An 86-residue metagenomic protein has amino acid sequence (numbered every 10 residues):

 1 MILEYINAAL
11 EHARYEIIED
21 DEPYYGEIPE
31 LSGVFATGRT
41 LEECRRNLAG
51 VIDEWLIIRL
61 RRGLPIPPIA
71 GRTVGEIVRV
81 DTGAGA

Functional and structural regions predicted by a protein language model:
M1-R14, R46-A86: Short, charged, surface-exposed hinge/linker loops at domain edges that act as mobile lids or interdomain connectors
E11, Y24, V34-A36: Structural detector for hydrophobic anchor residues on beta-strands
E16-P29: Short aromatic-glycine-(Arg/Gly/Cys) micro-motifs in beta-strand/loop hairpins
I28-L31, A49: ATP/adenylate-binding site constellation spanning eukaryotic-like Ser/Thr protein kinases, ABC-transporter
S32-E43: A short, exposed loop/beta-hairpin motif centered on an aromatic-Gly-Thr core
